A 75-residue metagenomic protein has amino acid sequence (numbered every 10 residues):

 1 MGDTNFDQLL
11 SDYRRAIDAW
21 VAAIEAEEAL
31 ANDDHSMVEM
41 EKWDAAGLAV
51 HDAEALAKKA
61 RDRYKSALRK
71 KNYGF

Functional and structural regions predicted by a protein language model:
M1-D18, G47-L48: Short, charge/polar-rich alpha-helical segments
Y13, W43-A57: Short amphipathic alpha-helical coiled-coil/interface segments
I17-L48: Short E/K-rich amphipathic alpha-helical oligomerization segments
A19, A26, A49, L56 (+2 more regions): Short alpha-helical scaffold segments that flank and stabilize functional sites
A31-K42, K58-F75: Long amphipathic alpha-helical coiled-coil segments
